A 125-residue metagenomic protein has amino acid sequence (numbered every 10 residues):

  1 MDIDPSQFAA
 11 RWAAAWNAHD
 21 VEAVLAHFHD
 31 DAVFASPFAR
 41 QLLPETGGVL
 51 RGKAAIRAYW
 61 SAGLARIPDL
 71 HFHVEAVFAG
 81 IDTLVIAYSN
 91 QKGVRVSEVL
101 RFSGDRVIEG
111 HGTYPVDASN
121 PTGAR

Functional and structural regions predicted by a protein language model:
M1-A26, D30, A118-R125: Short, low-complexity N-terminal intrinsically disordered segments enriched in polar/charged residues
D4-P5, A15, P37, I67 (+1 more regions): Hydrophobic alpha-helical segments, principally membrane-spanning helices and signal/leader peptides
P5-S6, E45, D82: A short, structure-level motif marking secondary-structure boundaries and short turns
A23, H29-E75: A solvent-exposed, acidic/Ser-Thr-rich amphipathic alpha-helical stretch
R57, G63-R125: A beta-strand edge to alpha-helix "cap/lid" segment located at domain peripheries
